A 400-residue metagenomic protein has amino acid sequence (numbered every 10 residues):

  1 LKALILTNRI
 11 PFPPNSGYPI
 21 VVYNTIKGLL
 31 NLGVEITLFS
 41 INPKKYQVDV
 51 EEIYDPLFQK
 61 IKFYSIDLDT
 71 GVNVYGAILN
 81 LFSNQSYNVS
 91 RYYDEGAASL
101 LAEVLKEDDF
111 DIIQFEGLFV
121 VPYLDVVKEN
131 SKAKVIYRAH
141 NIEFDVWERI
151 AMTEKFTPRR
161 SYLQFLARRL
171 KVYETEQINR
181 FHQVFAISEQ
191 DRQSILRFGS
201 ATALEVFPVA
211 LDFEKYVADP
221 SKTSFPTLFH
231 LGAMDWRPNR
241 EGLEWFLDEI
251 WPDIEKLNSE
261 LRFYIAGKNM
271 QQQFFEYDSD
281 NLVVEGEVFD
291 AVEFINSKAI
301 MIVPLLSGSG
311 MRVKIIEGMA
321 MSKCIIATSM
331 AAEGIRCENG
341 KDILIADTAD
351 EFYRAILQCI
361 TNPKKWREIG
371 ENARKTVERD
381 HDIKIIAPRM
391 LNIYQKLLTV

Functional and structural regions predicted by a protein language model:
L1-Y64, D108, D253: N-terminal subdomain of nucleotide-sugar transferases
N8, Y75-S90, V135-V172, A233: Acceptor-binding helix/loop patch of EC 2.4 sugar-transfer enzymes, predominantly nucleotide-sugar-dependent
K134, F144, Q164-A218: Donor nucleotide-sugar binding/catalytic pocket of nucleotide-sugar-dependent glycosyltransferases
H182, N296-G310, M321-C324: Acidic donor-binding loop of glycosyltransferase active sites
V206-S297: Conserved catalytic-core segment of nucleotide-activated headgroup transferases in glycan assembly
K314-E317, C324-T328: Short hydrophobic beta-strand element within catalytic cores of glycosyltransferases and related nucleotide-activated
I343-D350, Q358-K364: Conserved acidic donor-binding segment of nucleotide-sugar-dependent glycosyltransferases
Q358, K365-D380, I386-N392, K396: A short, well-ordered alpha-helix in the C-terminal region of glycosyltransferases
